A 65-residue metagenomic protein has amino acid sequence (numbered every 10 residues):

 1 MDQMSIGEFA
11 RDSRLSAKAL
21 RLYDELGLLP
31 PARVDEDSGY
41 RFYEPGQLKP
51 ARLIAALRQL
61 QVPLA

Functional and structural regions predicted by a protein language model:
M1-I6, R11, E25, R33-E36 (+1 more regions): Arg/Lys-rich, alpha-helical DNA-contact motif
F9, S16-A19: Short glycine/proline-centered loop/turn elements that form peptide/ligand docking sites
